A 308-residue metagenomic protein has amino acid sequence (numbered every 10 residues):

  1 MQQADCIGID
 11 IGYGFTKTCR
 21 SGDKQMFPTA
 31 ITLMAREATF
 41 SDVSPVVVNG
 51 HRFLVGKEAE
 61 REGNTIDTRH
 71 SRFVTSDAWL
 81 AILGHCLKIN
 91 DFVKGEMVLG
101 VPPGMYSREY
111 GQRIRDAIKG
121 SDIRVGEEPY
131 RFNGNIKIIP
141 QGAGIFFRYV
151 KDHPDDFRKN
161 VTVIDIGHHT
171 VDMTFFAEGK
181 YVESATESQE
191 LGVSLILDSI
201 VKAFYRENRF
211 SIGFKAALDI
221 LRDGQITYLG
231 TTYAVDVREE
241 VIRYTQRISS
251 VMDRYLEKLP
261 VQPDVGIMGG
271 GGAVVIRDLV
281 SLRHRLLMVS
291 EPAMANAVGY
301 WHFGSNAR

Functional and structural regions predicted by a protein language model:
M1-V161, K180-L195, E207, K215-R308: Nucleotide/phosphate-binding catalytic cleft detector across ATP-hydrolyzing and phosphate-transferring enzymes
D156-E178: Extended, charge-rich low-complexity interaction segments
F175, S211-F214: A short helix-loop
